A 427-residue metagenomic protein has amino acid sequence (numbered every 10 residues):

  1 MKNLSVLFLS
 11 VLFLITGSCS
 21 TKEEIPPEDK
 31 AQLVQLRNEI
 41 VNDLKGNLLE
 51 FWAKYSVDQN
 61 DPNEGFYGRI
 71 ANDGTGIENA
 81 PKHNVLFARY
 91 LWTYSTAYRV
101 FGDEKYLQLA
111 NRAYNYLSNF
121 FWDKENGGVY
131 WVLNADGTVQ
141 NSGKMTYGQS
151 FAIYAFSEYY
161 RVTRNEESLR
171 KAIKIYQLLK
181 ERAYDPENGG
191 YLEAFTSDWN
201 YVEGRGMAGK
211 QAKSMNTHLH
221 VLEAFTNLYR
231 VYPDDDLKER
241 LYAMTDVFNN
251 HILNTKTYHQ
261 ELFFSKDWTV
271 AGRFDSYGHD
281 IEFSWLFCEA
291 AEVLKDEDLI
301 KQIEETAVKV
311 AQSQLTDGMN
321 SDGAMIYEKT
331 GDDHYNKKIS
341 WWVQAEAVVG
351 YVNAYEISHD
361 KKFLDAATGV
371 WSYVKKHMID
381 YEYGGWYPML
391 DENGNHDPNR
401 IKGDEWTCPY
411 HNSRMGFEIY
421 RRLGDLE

Functional and structural regions predicted by a protein language model:
K2-L9: Sec-dependent signal peptide recognition, specifically the positively charged N-region followed immediately by
I15-S18: C-terminal motif of bacterial Sec signal peptides marking the signal peptidase cleavage site
K22-E427: Glycan-recognition and catalytic cores of secretory/periplasmic carbohydrate-active enzymes
